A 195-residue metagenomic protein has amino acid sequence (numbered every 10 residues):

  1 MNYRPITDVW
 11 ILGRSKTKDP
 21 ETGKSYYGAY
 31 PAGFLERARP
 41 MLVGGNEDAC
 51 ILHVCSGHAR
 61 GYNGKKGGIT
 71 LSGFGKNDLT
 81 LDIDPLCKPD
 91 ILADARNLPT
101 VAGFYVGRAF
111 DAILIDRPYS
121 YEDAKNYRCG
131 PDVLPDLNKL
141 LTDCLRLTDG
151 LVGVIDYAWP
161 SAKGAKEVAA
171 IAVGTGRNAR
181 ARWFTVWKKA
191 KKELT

Functional and structural regions predicted by a protein language model:
M1-F74, A179-W183: S-adenosyl-L-methionine
C50, N77, L151: Residues at the starts of beta-strands that form the adenosine-phosphate
C55, D116, I155: A cross-family glycoside hydrolase active-site/sugar-binding cleft signature
G57, Y119-S120, A158-S161: Short "lid" loop at the C-terminus of a central beta-strand within the Rossmann-like core of SAM-dependent
A59-G107, A112, K125: Adenosine-cofactor binding site in Rossmann-like domains, unifying the SAM/SAH pocket of S-adenosylmethionine-dependent
D111-L140: Mobile active-site "lid"/loop adjacent to the S-adenosyl-L-methionine
L134-W187: Conserved Class I SAM-dependent methyltransferase catalytic core
W187-E193: Short beta-strand-to-coil "C-cap" segments at the C-terminal boundary of structured domains/repeats, marking
